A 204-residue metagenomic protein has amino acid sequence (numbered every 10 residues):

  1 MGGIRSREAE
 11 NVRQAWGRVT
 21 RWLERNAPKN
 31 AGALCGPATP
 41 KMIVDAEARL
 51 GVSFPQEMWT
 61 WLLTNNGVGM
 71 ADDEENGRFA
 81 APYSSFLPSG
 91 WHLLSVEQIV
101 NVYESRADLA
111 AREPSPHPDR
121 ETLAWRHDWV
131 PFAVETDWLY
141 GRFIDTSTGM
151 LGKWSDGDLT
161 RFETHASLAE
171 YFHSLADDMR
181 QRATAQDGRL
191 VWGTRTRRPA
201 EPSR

Functional and structural regions predicted by a protein language model:
M1-D137, D187, R197-R204: A surface-exposed partner-binding patch
D72-E74, I144, S155, D177 (+1 more regions): Intrinsic disorder/low-complexity signal
Y140-F172: Segments surrounding the PLD/"HKD" phosphodiesterase catalytic module and close analogs
A169-R204: Long, compositionally biased interface segments
